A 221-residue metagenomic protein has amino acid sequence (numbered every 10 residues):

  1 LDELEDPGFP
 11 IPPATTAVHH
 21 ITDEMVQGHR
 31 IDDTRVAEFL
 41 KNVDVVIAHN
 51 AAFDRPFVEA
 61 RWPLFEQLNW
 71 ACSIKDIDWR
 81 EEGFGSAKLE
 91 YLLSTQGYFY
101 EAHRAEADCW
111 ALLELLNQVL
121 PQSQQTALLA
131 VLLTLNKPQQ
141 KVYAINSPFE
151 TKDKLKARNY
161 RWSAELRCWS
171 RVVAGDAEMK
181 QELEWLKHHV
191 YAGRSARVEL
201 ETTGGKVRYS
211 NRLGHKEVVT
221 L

Functional and structural regions predicted by a protein language model:
L1-N69, K75, E82-H103, A192-G204: Conserved non-catalytic scaffold segment of RNase H-like nuclease domains
H29, E106, C168: Residue-level "edge-of-site" marker
T34, W110-A111, V173: Short secondary-structure boundary/hinge segments and terminal tails
A37, D44, R55-E59, D76-W79 (+4 more regions): HAD-like small-molecule phosphatases
A107-L115: Acidic, divalent-metal-coordinating active-site segment for phosphoryl/phosphodiester hydrolysis, typified by short
Q118-L221: Acidic two-metal-ion nuclease catalytic site recognized across multiple nuclease folds, prominently DnaQ/RNase D-T
